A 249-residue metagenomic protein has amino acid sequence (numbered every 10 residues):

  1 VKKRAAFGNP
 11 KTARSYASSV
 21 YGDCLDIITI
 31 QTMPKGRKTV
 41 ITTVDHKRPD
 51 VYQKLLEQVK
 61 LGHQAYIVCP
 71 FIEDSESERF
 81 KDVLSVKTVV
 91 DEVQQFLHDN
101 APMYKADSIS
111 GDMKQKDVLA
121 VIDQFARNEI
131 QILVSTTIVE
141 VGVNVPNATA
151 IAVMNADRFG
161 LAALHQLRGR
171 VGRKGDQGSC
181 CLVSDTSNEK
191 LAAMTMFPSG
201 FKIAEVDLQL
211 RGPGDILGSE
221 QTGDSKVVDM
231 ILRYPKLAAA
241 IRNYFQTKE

Functional and structural regions predicted by a protein language model:
V1, Y16-V20, R79-F80, N144-A148 (+1 more regions): Short amphipathic alpha-helical segments
V1-Y21, M33: Conserved helicase ATPase motor motifs in RecA-like P-loop NTPase domains
R4, L25-T29, A106-S108: Conserved beta-strand scaffold positions in the cores of enzyme catalytic domains, especially in NTP/NDP-utilizing
R4-A6, I67, C180-L182: Structural beta-sheet core signal
G8-K11, P70, T137, G142: Conserved H-loop
R14-Y16, R37-V40, G160-R168: Short, charged, surface-exposed secondary-structure boundary motifs
D23-V90: Conserved interdomain linker/interface between the two RecA-like ATPase lobes of SF2 helicase motors
R48-H63, S85-E249: C-terminal helicase module of SF1/SF2 nucleic-acid helicases/translocases
